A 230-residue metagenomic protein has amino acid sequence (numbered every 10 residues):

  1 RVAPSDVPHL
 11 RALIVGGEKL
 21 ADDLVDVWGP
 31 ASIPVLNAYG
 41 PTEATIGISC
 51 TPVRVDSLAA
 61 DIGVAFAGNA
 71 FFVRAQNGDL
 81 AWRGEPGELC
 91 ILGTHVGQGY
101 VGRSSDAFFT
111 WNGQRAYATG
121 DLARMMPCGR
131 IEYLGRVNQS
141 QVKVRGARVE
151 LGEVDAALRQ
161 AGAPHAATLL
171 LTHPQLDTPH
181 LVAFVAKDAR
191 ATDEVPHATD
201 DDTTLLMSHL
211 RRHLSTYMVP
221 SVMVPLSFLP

Functional and structural regions predicted by a protein language model:
R1, E18-L20, R148-V154: ATP-dependent adenylate-forming carboxylate-activation enzymes
R1, S5, H9-L10, P127 (+1 more regions): Domain-wide signal for the mature, well-folded portions of proteins, strongly enriched in nucleus-encoded organellar
V2-D61, A70: Gly/Ser/Thr-rich phosphate-binding loop
P34-N37, P52-P230: AMP-dependent adenylate-forming
